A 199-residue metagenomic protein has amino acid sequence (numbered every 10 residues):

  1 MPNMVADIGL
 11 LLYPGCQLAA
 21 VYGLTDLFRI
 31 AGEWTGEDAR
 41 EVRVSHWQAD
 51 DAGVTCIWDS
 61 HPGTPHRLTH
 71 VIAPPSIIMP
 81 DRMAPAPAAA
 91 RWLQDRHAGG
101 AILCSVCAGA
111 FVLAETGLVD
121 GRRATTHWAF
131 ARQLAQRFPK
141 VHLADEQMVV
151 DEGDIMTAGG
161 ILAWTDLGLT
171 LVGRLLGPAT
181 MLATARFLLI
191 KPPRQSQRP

Functional and structural regions predicted by a protein language model:
M1-L103, F111-E115, D145, L169 (+3 more regions): Extended, subdomain-level signal for the structured scaffold at the beginning of enzyme domains
Q48-D50, W128, Q147, G159: Residues at the C-termini of beta-strands that transition into short coil/loop
C56-H61, P139, A158-G159: Short, surface-exposed amphipathic charged segments that create phosphate/polyanion-binding patches used for binding
A98-L103, L118-R123, D154: Short active-site oxyanion
F111-V119, V150, W164-L167: Acidic/polar active-site rim loop that often engages polyanionic ligands
D120-V149, A183-T184: A conserved active-site-flanking secondary-structure segment within enzyme catalytic domains
D151-F187: Conserved anion/nucleotide-ligand pocket segment
